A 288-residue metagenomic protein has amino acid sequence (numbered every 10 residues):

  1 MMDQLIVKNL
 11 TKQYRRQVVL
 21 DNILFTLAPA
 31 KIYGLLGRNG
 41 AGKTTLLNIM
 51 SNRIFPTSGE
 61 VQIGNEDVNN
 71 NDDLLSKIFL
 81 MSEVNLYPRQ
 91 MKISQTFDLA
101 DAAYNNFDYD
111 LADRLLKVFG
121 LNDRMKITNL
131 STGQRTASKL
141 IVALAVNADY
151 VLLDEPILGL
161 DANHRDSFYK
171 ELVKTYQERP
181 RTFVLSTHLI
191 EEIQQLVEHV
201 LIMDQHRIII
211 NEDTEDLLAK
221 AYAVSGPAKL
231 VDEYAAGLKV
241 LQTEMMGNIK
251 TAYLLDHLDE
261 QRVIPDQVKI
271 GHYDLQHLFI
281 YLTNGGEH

Functional and structural regions predicted by a protein language model:
L5-V7, L20-N22: Conserved structural motif at the start of ABC-family nucleotide-binding domains
L27, G42, G59-N70, L74: Conserved ABC transporter NBD signature motif
Y33-R38: The feature captures the beta-strand-to-loop junction immediately N-terminal to the Walker
S51: Helix-to-loop junction immediately C-terminal to a conserved catalytic motif
D73, S82-S138: ABC-family P-loop ATPase nucleotide-binding domains
V151-E155, L160: Catalytic Walker B motif of ABC-type/P-loop ATPase nucleotide-binding domains
Q242, M246-H288: C-terminal coupling/interaction segments
